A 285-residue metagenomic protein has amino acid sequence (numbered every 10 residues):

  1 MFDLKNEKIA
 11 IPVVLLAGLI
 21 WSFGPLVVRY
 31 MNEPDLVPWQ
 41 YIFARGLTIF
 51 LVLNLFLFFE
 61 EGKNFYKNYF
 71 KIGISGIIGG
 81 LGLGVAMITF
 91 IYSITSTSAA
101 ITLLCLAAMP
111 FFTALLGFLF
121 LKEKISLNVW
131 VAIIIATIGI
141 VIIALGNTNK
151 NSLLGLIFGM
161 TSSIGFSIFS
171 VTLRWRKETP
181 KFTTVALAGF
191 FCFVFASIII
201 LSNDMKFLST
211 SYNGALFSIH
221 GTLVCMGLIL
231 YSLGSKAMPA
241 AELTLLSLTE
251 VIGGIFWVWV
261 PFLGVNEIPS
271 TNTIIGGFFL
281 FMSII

Functional and structural regions predicted by a protein language model:
M1-A44, L81, T89, T148-W175 (+2 more regions): Glycine-/small-residue-enriched transmembrane alpha-helix faces in small-molecule transporters and effluxers
F2-L4, I49-F70, A136-N151, F191-N213 (+1 more regions): Membrane-interface helix-cap regions at the ends of transmembrane helices in multi-pass membrane proteins
L4, G46, L145-G146, L248-I285: C-terminal-most transmembrane helix of multi-pass membrane proteins
G18, A44, I101-A108, L173-C192 (+1 more regions): Helix-helix packing/entry segments at the starts of transmembrane helices
S22, L26, G80, G84-I88 (+8 more regions): Hydrophobic/small/kink-forming positions within alpha-helical transmembrane segments of polytopic membrane proteins
P25, F58-I101, I142, S218 (+1 more regions): Specific transmembrane alpha-helical segments of multi-pass solute transporters/efflux pumps, especially DMT/EamA
P34-V85, F112, G165-F169, A186-N203 (+1 more regions): Transmembrane alpha-helices of multi-pass small-molecule transport proteins
L53, L116, I125-L145, I164 (+2 more regions): Hydrophobic transmembrane alpha-helices of multi-pass small-molecule transport proteins
